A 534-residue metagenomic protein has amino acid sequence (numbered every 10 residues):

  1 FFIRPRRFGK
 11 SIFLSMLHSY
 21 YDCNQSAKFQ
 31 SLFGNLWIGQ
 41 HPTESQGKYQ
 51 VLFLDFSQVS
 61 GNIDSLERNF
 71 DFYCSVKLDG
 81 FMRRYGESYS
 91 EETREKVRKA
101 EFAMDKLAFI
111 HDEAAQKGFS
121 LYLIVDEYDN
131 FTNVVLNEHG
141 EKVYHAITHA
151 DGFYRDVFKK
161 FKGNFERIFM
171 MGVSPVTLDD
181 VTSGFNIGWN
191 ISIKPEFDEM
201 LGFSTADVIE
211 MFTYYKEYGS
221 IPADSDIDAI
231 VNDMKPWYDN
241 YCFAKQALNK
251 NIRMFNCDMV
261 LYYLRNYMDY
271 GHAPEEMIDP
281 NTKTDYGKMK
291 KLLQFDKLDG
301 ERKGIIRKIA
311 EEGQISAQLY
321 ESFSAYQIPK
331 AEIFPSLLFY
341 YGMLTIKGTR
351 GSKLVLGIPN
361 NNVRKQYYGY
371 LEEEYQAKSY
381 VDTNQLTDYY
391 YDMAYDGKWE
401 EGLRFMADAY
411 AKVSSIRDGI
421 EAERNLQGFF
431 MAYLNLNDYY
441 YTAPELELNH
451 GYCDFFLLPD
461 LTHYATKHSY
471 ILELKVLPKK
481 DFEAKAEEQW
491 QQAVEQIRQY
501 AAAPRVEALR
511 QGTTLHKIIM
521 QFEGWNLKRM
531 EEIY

Functional and structural regions predicted by a protein language model:
I3, F13, S19-R83: P-loop NTPase motor core
K10: Conserved lysine of the Walker
F53-A103, F131-Y144: Conserved P-loop NTPase mechanochemical-coupling segment
S57, D126-E127, F161-N186, I519-G524: A short beta-strand-to-loop transition that corresponds to the Sensor-1 phosphate-sensing loop of AAA+ P-loop ATPases
F109-K117, V143-I168, R505: Substrate-engagement module of ASCE P-loop NTPases
T177-G184, I191-R265: Amphipathic alpha-helical segments of the small helical/lid subdomains adjacent to P-loop NTPase cores
G188, R253-E495, Q499-A501, R529-Y534: Extended alpha-helical interface modules used as scaffolds for assembling large macromolecular complexes
R505-Y534: Domain-level recognition of nuclease-like catalytic cores that cleave nucleotide substrates
